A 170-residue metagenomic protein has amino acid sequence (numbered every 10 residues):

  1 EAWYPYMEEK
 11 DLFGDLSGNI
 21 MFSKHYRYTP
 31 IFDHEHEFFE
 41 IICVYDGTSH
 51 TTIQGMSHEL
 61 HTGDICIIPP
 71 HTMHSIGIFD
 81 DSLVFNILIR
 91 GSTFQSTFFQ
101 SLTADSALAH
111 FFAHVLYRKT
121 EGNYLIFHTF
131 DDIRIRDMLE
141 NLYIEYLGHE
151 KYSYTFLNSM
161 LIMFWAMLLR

Functional and structural regions predicted by a protein language model:
E1-N19, F79-I144: A hydrophobic/aromatic-rich effector-binding and dimerization subdomain of bacterial HTH-type transcriptional regulators
A2-Y6, I67, R170: Short intrinsically disordered, low-complexity coil segments enriched in acidic
M7, M21, M56, M73 (+3 more regions): Detector for methionine-enriched segments
E8-K10, T62, E150: Generic alpha-helical secondary structure signal
M21-A109: N-terminal regulatory/effector-sensing and dimerization cores that precede helix-turn-helix DNA-binding domains
I126-R170: An amphipathic alpha-helical interaction segment
